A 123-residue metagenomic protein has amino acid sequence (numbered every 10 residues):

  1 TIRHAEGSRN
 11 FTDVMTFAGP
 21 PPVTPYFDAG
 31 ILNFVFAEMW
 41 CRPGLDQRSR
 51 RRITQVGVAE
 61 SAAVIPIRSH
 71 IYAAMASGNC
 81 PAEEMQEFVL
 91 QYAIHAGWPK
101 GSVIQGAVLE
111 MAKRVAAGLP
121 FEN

Functional and structural regions predicted by a protein language model:
T1-R48, I71, A76, P99-N123: Acidic, glycine/proline-rich low-complexity segments that act as flexible tails and inter-domain linkers
W40-C41, R68-A93: A cross-kingdom feature marking solvent-exposed beta-strand/loop segments within repeated, beta-rich binding/scaffold
P43, V56-S61: Short, glycine/charged-rich beta-strand-loop motifs at protein surfaces that mediate ligand recognition and catalysis
R48, P66, E83-E84, V103: Alpha-helix N-cap and coil->helix boundary residues
S49-V58, R68, F88-V89: Short, structured motif recognition centered on aromatic/hydrophobic residues
S61-R68, K100-S102: Short helix-capping/linker segments at secondary-structure and domain boundaries
E84-V108: Preference for long, well-ordered alpha-helical segments
